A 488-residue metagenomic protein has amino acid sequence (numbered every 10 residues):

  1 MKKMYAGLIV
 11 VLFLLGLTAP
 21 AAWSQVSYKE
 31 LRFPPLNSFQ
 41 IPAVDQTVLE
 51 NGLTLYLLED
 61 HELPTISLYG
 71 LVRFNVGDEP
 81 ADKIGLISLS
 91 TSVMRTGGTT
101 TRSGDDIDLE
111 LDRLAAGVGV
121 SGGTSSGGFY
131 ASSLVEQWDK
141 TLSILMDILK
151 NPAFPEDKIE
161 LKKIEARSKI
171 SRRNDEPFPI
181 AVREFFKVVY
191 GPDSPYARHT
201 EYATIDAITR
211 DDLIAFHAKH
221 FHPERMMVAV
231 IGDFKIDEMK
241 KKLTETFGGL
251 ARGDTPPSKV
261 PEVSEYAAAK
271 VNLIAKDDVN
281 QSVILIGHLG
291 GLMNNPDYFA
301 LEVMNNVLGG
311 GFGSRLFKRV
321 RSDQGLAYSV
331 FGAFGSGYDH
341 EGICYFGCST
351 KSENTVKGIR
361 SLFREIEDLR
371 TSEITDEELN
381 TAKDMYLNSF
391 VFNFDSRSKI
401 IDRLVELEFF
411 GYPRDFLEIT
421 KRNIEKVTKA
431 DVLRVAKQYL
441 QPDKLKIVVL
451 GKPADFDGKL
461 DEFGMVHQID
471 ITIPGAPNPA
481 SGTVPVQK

Functional and structural regions predicted by a protein language model:
L14-A22: C-terminal segment of classical bacterial N-terminal signal peptides
V26-R32, Y196-R198, M227-L292, V449-Q487: An aromatic/glycine/proline-enriched structural segment found at the starts of mature extracellular/organellar domains
V26-S27, R32, R102, D106-F216 (+3 more regions): Acidic/histidine-enriched segments that form metal/cofactor-coordinating and catalytic pocket/exosite environments
S27-T47, K169, K187-M226, S258-S264 (+3 more regions): Histidine-acidic residue clusters that define the catalytic metal-binding segment of zinc metallopeptidase domains
L68-S132, R198-H199, G311-L326, Y338: M16/MPP (pitrilysin/insulinase) zinc-metallopeptidase core fold and M16-derived inactive scaffolds
V76, L285-L289, L308-T350: A structural supersecondary motif
T96-R102, S132-K163, G311, G335-N393 (+2 more regions): M16/insulysin-pitrilysin zinc metalloprotease superfamily fold
E165-E184, E262-Q281, R321-A327, E341 (+1 more regions): Short acidic/His-enriched helical or mixed secondary-structure segments at domain edges of catalytic enzymes and some
